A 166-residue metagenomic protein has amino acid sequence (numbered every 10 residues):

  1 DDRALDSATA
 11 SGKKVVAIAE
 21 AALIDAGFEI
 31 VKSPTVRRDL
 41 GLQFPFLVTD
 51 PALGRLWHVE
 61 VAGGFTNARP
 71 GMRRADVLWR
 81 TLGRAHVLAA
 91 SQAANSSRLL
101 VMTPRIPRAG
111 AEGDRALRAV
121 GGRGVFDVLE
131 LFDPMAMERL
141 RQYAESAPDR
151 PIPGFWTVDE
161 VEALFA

Functional and structural regions predicted by a protein language model:
D1-R38: Acidic-basic catalytic patches of nuclease active cores, encompassing PD-(D/E)XK and other metal-cofactor nuclease
A19, L23, F44-A68: Conserved catalytic cores of phosphodiester-cleaving nucleases, focusing on short active-site segments
A26, P51, S91-A94, R123: Alpha-helix C-cap/termination motif
K32-P34, F44-F46, L82-A89: Short secondary-structure capping micro-motifs at structural edges
V36, G64, L131-M135: Short, solvent-exposed coil/turn elements at secondary-structure transition points
G41: Acidic donor-binding loop at a coil-to-helix junction in glycosyltransferase catalytic cores that engages
L56-G121: Catalytic cores of nucleic-acid endonucleases
H86, N95, I106-A166: Non-catalytic C-terminal interaction segments of nucleic acid-processing enzymes
